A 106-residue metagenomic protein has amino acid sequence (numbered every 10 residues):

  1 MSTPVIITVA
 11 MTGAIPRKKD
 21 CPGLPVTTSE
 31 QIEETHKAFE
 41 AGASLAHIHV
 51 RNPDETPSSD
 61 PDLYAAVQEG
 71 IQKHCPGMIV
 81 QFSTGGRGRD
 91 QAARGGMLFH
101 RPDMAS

Functional and structural regions predicted by a protein language model:
M1-G23: N-terminal small/glycine-rich loop or linker at the start of catalytic domains across soluble metabolic enzymes
T3, V9, T56-F82: Alpha-helix-loop-beta-strand connector modules within alpha/beta enzyme cores
A10-A14, R51-P53, S83-R87: Active-site beta-loop-alpha junctions enriched in small/polar residues
K19, S44-V67: Glycine-rich, proline-tolerant flexible connector loops at the mouths of alpha/beta enzymes
G23-I32, D62: Glycine-rich anion/phosphate-binding loops
Q31, A38, H49, A105: Conserved, mostly hydrophobic/aromatic
E40-A43, G77, P102: A structural motif
G88-S106: Extended substrate/RNA-proximal surfaces in nucleic-acid metabolism proteins
